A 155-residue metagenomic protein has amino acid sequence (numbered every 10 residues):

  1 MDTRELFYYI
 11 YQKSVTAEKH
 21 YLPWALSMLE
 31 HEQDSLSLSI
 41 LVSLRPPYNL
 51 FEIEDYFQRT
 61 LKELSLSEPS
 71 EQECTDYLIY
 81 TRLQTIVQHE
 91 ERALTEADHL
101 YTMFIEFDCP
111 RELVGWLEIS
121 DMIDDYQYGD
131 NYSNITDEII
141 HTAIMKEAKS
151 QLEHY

Functional and structural regions predicted by a protein language model:
M1-Y155: Acidic, Ser/Pro/Thr-rich low-complexity regulatory regions and the short amphipathic helical interaction modules they
